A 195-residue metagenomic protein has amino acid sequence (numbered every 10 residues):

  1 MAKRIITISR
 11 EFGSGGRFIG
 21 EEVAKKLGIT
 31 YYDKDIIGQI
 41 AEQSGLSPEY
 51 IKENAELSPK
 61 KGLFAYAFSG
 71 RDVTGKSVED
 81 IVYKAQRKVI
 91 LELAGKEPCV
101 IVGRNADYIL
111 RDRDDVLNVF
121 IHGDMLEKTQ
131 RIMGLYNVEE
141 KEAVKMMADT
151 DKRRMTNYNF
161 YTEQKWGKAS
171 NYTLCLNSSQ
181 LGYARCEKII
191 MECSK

Functional and structural regions predicted by a protein language model:
A2-E11, E97: Pre-Walker A (Motif I) flank of P-loop NTPase domains
I8-E21: Glycine-rich phosphate-binding P-loop
T30-A41: Short beta-strand-centered segment that lines the nucleotide-binding/catalytic pocket of NTP-utilizing
A41-P98: ATP-dependent small-molecule kinase phosphotransfer cores that center on conserved nucleotide phosphate-binding segments
P59-Y66, E139-A184: Small-molecule kinase domains that catalyze NTP-dependent phosphoryl transfer to phosphate-bearing small molecules
R87, Y183-M191: Short, amphipathic alpha-helical "lid/cap" segments that border enzyme active or binding sites
L93, I109-D112: RNA pseudouridine synthases
D112-G134, E140-A148: Conserved phosphate-donor/acceptor-positioning beta-strand/loop module used by diverse small-molecule
